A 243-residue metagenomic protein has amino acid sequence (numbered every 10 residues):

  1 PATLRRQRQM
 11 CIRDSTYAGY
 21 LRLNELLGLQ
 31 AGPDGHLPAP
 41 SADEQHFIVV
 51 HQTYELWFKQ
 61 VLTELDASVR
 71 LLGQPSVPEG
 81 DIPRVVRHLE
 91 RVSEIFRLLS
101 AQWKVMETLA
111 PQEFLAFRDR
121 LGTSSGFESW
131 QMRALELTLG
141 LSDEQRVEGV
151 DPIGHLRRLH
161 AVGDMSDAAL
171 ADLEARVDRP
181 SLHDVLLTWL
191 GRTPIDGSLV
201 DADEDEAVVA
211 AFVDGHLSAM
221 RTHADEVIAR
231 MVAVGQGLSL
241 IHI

Functional and structural regions predicted by a protein language model:
A2-L4, R8, I12, I241-H242: Single conserved hydrophobic/aromatic residue that forms the stacking wall/gate of nucleotide- or nucleobase-binding
R13-T16, L89-D143: Long, charged all-alpha helical bundle/coiled-coil segments in cytosolic proteins
S15-N24: Internal glycine-rich alpha/beta core junctions
L29-H46, S68-G80: Short, charged/polar, low-complexity loop and linker segments that flank or interrupt alpha-helical bundles
A39, P75-V85, E113-F117, L121: Alpha-helical rod/repeat scaffolding segments in eukaryotic adaptors/tethers and long-chain four-helix cytokines
A67-L99: Short secondary-structure subsegments characteristic of cysteine-rich extracellular domains
D119-L240: Charged, well-structured binding/catalytic surfaces in domain cores that contact anionic ligands
